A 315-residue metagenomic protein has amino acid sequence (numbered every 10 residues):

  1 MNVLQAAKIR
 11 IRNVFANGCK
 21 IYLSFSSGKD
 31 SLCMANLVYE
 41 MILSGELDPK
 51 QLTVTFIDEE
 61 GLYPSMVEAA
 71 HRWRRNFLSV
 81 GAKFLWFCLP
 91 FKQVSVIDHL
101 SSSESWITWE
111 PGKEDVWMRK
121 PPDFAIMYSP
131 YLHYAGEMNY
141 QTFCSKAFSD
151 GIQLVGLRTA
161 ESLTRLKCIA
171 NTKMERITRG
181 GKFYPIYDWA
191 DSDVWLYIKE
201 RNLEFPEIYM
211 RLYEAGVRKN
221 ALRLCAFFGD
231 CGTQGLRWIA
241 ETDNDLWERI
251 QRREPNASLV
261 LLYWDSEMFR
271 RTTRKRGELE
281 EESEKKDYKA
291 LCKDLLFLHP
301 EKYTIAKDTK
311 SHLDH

Functional and structural regions predicted by a protein language model:
M1-Y22, K29-H315: Nucleotide-activated chemistry modules centered on ATP-dependent adenylation/adenylyltransferase
